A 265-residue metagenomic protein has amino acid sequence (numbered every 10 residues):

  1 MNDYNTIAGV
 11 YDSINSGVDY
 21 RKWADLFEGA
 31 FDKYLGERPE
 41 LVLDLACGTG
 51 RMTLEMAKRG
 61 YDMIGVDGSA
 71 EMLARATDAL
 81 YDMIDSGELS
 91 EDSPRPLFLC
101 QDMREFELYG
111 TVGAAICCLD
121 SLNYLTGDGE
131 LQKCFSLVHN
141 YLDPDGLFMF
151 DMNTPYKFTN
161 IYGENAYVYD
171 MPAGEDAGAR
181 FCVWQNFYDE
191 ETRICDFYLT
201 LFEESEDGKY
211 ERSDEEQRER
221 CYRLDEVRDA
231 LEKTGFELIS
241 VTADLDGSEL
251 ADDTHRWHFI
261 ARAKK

Functional and structural regions predicted by a protein language model:
M1-R38: Conserved class I S-adenosyl-L-methionine
P39-A46: Conserved class I S-adenosyl-L-methionine
G50-E105: Class I SAM-dependent methyltransferase SAM/SAH-binding core
E107-A114: A short acidic, Gly/Pro-enriched loop at the edge of an enzyme's catalytic core that lines a small-molecule cofactor
C118-D120: Residues lining the SAM
Q132-P144: A short glycine-rich, Lys/Arg-flanked "PGG" loop and its adjoining helix->strand segment in the class I
M149-R228: SAM-dependent methyltransferase
R218-K265: C-terminal lobe and adjacent flexible extensions of AdoMet/dcAdoMet transferase-like proteins
